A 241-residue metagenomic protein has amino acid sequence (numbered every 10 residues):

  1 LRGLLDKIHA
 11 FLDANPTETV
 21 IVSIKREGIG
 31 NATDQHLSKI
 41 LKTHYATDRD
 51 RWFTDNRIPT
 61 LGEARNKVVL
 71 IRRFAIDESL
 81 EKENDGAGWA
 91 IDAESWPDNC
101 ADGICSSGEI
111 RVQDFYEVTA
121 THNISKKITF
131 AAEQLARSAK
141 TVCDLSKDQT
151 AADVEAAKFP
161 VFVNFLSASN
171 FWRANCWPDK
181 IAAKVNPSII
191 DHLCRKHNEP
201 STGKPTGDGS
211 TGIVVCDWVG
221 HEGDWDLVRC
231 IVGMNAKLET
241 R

Functional and structural regions predicted by a protein language model:
L1-R241: Catalytic cores of phosphodiester-bond hydrolases, prominently lipid phosphodiesterases
